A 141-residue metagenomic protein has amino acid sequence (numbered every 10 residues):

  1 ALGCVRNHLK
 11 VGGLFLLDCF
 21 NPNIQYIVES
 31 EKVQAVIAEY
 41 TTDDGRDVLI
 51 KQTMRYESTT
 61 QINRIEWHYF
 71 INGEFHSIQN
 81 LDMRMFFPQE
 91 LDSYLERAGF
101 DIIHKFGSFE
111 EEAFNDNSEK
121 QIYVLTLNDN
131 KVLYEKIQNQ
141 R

Functional and structural regions predicted by a protein language model:
A1-L14: A short glycine-rich, Lys/Arg-flanked "PGG" loop and its adjoining helix->strand segment in the class I
N7-K10, I62, I102, K120: Secondary-structure boundary/capping motif
G12, S58-T60, G73, E96-G99: A short, structured loop/turn motif at beta-sheet edges
F15-L16, I102: A short hydrophobic/small-residue beta-strand
C19-E90: SAM-dependent methyltransferase
D82-R141: C-terminal lobe and adjacent flexible extensions of AdoMet/dcAdoMet transferase-like proteins
